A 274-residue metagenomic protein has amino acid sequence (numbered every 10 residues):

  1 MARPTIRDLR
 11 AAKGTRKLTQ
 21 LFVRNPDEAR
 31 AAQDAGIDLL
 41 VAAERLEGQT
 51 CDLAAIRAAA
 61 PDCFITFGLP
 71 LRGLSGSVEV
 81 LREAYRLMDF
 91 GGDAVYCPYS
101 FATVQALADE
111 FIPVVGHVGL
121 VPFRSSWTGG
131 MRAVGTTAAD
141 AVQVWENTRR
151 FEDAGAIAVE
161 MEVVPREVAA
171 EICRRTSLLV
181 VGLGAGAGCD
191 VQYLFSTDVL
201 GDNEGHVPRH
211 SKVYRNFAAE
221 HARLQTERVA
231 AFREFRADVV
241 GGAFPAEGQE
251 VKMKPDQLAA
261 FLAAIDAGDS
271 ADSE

Functional and structural regions predicted by a protein language model:
M1-E274: Alpha/beta enzyme core
